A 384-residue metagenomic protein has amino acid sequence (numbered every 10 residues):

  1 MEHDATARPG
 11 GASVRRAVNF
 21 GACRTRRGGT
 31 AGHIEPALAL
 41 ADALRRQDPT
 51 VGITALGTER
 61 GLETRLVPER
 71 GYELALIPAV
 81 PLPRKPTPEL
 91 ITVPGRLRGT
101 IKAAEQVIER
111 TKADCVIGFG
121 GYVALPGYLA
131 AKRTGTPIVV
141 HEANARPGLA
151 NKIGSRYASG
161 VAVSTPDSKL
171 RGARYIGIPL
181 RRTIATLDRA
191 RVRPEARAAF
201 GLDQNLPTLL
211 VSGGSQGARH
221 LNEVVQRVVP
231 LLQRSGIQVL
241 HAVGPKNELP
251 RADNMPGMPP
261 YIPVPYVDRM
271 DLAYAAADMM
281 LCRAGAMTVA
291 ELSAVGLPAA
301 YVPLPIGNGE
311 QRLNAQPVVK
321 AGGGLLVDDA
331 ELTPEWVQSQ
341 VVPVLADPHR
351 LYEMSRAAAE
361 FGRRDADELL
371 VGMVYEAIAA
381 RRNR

Functional and structural regions predicted by a protein language model:
A12, A103-V116, A124-V139, K152-R156: Glycosyltransferases and closely related glycan-assembly transferases that use nucleotide-activated donors
F20-A31, T50-E105, I176, D328-A330: Conserved nucleotide-sugar phosphate-binding/catalytic loop shared by glycosyltransferases and other
G61, L66-R70, V192-A198, L202-M280 (+4 more regions): Donor-nucleotide binding loops and adjacent catalytic segments primarily of GT-B fold Leloir glycosyltransferases
L62, E73, K132-P194, A199: Active-site-proximal region of nucleotide-activated glycan assembly enzymes, centered on histidine/acidic-rich loops
A113-C115, A275-T288, L297: Acidic donor-binding loop of glycosyltransferase active sites
T134, A275-D278, S293-V302, A321: Conserved donor-binding/catalytic loop of nucleotide-activated donor transferases
R350-R364: A short, well-ordered alpha-helix in the C-terminal region of glycosyltransferases
R363-R384: C-terminal alpha-helical cap of glycosyltransferases
